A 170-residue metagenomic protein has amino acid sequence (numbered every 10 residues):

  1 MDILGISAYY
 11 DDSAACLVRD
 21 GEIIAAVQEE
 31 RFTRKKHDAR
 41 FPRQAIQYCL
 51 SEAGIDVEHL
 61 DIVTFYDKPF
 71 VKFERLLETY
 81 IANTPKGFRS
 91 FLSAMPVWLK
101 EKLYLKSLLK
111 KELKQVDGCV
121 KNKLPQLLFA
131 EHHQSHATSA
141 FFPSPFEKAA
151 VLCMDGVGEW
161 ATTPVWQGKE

Functional and structural regions predicted by a protein language model:
M1-E170: Short acidic/glycine-rich loops and adjacent helix/strand connectors that line catalytic pockets where negatively
